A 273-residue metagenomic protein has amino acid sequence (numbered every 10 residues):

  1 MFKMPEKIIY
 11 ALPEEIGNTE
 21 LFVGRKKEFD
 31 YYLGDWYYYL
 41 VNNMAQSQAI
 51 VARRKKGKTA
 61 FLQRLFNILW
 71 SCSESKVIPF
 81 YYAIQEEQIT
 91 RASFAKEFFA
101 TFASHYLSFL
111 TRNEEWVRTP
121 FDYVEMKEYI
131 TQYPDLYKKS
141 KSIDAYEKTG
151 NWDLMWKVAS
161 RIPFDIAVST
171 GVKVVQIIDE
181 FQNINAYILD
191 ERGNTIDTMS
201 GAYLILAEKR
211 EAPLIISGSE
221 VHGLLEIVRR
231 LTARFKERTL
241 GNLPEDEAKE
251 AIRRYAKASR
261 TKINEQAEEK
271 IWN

Functional and structural regions predicted by a protein language model:
M1-K55, A60-C72: Walker A/P-loop-proximal flanking segment of P-loop NTPase domains
E6, V172, R192, T261-K262 (+1 more regions): The feature marks helicase ATPase cores and/or their adjacent C-terminal helical subdomains in SF1/SF2/AAA+ helicases
G24-E28, N151-A159, T195-T198, I263: Soluble or luminal CAZymes and related metallo-dependent hydrolases
Q46-E180, I184-D190, A212: P-loop NTPase nucleotide-binding core
V51, A267-N273: A short helix-loop-helix "switch/interaction" segment in the helical subdomain of ASCE P-loop NTPases
V168-I178, N183-R229: Sensor-1/coupling segment of RecA-like P-loop NTPase cores
I227-D246: A short helix-turn-beta junction within AAA+ P-loop NTPase domains corresponding to the substrate/partner-engaging
L240-E268: Conserved small helical "lid"/interfacial subdomain of P-loop NTPases
